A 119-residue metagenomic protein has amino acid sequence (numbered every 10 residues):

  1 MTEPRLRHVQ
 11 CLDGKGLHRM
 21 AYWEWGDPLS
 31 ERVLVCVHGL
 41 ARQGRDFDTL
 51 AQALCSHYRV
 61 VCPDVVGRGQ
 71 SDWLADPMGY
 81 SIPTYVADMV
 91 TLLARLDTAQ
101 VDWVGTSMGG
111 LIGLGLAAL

Functional and structural regions predicted by a protein language model:
M1-M20: N-terminal cap/lid segment of alpha/beta-hydrolase-fold proteins
E3, R19, H57-Y58, Q100: A generic structural signal for alpha->beta connector loops
G14, V65-V104: Active-site loop/oxyanion-hole signature of alpha/beta-hydrolase fold enzymes
K15, P28-L29, G109: Residues that cap or initiate secondary-structure elements
A21-A75: Conserved HGGG/HGGXW glycine-rich cap/lid loop of the alpha/beta-hydrolase fold
D46, Y85, L116: Acidic donor-diphosphate engagement hotspot in glycosyltransferases and nucleotidyltransferases that stabilizes
A99-L119: Conserved hydrolase catalytic core segment
